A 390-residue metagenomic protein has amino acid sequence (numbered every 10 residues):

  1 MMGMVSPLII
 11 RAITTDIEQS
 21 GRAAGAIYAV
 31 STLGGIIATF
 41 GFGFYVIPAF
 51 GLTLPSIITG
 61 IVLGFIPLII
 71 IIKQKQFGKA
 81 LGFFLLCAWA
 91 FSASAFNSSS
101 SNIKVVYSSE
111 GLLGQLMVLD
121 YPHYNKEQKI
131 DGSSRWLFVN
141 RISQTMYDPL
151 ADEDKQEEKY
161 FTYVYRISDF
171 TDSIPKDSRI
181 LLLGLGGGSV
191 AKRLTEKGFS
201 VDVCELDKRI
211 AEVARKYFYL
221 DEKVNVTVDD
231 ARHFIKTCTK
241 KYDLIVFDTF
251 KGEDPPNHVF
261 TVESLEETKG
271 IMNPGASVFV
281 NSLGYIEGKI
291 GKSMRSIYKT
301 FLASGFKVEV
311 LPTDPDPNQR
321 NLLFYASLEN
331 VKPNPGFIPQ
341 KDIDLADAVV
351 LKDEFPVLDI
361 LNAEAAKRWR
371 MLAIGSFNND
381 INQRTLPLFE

Functional and structural regions predicted by a protein language model:
M2-T15: Intracellular juxtamembrane helix-capping segments at the cytosolic ends of symmetry-related transmembrane helices
I17-Y28: Loop-to-transmembrane helix entry/capping segments in MFS-fold secondary transporters and related SLC/MFSD carriers
I27-G35: Structural signature of transmembrane alpha-helices in multi-pass secondary transporters
G35-G43: Glycine/proline-centered helix-kink
Y45-F50: Interfacial helix-cap and linker-helix signal at transmembrane-aqueous boundaries of multi-pass secondary transporters
S56-I70, G78-A88: Symmetry-related core transmembrane helices of the 12-TM Major Facilitator Superfamily/SLC fold
Q76-S173, K307-E390: Soluble small-group transferase modules, centered on the S-adenosyl donor enzyme superfamily
E158-L283, E287-Y298, L302-K307, P317-Q319: The AdoMet/dcAdoMet-binding core of the Class I SAM-like
